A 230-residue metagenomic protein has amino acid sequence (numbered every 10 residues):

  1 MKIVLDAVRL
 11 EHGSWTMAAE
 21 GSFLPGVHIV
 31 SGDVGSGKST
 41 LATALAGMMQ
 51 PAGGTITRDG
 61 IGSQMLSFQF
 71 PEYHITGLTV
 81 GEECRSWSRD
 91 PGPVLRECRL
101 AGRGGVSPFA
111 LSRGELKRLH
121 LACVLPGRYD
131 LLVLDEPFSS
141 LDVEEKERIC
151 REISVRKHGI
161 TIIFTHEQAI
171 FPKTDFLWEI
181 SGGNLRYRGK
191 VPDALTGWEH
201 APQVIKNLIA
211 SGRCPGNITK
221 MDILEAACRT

Functional and structural regions predicted by a protein language model:
M1-I3, M17, G105, R113 (+1 more regions): ABC ATPase nucleotide-binding domains
A42-R89: ABC ATPase nucleotide-binding domain signature region
P91-R103, A122-L125: Conserved ABC ATPase "signature" region
S107, V133-P137, D142: Walker B catalytic motif
L111-R118, V143: ABC ATPase nucleotide-binding domain "signature motif"
L121, I149: Hydrophobic anchor residue at the start of the ABC signature
H158-H166: Conserved H-loop
E167-K173: Conserved H-loop
